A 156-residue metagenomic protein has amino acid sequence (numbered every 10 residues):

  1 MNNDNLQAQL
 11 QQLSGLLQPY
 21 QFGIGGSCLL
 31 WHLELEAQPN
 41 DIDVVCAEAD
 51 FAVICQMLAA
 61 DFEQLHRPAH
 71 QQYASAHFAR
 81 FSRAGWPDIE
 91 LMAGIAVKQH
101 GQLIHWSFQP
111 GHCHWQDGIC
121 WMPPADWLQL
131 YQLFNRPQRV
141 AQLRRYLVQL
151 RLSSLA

Functional and structural regions predicted by a protein language model:
M1-I24, A141-A156: Helical scaffold of the NTase/Pol beta-like nucleotidyltransferase catalytic core
Q11-I42, C46-A49, V53-C55: Active-site nucleotide-donor binding segment shared across nucleotidyl transfer reactions
S14, E34-E36, R80-F81, I104-W106 (+1 more regions): Short secondary-structure boundary/capping segments
Y20-F22, A59-Q72, G111-H112: Short secondary-structure junctions
C28, D50, I95-V97, A125-L128: Short, flexible active-site-adjacent loop segments at beta-strand->alpha-helix junctions, enriched in small/polar
N40-I42, P87-I89, D117: Change "...and in nucleic-acid phosphodiester-cleaving endonucleases..." to "...and in nucleic-acid processing enzymes
E63-Q99: Conserved catalytic core of two-metal-ion nucleotidyltransferases
K98-A156: Catalytic cores of NTP-dependent nucleotidyl/adenyl transfer enzymes across multiple folds
